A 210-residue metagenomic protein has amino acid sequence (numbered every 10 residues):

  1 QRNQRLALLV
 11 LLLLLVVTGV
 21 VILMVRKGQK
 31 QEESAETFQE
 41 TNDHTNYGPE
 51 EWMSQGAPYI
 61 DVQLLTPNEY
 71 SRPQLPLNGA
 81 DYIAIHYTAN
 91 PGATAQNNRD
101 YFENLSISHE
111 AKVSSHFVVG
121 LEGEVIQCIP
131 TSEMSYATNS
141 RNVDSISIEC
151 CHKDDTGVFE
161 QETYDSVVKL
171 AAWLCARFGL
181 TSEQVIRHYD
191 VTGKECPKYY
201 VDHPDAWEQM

Functional and structural regions predicted by a protein language model:
R2-N139: N-terminal catalytic cores of peptidoglycan-degrading enzymes
Q4-L8, M24-Y59, D154-M210: Basic/polar, cationic surfaces and motifs that engage anionic cell-wall and phosphate/carboxylate ligands
S71-R72, S114, C150-Q161: Second-shell loop/turn segments in exported
A84, S147-E149, I186: Soluble periplasmic/extracytoplasmic beta-strand elements of cell-envelope proteins
A89, R141, E149-D155: Cell-envelope and extracellular/periplasmic
D144: A conserved beta-turn-beta hairpin within the catalytic core of GNAT-like acetyltransferases that forms part
